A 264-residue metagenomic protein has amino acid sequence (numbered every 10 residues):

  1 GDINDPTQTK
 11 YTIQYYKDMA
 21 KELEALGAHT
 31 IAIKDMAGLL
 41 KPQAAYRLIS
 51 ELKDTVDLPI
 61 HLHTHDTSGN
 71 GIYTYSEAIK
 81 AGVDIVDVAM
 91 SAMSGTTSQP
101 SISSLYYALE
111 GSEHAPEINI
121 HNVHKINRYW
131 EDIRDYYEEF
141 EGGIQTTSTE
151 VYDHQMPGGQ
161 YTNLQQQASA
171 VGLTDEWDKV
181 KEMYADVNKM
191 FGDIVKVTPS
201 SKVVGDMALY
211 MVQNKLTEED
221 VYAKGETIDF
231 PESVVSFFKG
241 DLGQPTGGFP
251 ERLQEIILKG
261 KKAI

Functional and structural regions predicted by a protein language model:
G1-I60, S76-V83: Alpha/beta enzyme core
P6-I13, G38, P42, T64-S68 (+9 more regions): Hydrophobic alpha-helical scaffolding
K17-K21, Y46-K53, S76, K80 (+6 more regions): Predominant activation on well-ordered alpha-helical scaffold segments within soluble catalytic domains
D35, A81-S98: Glycine-rich phosphate-binding active-site loops on the catalytic face of alpha/beta enzymes
H61-H65, V88-A89, E117-R128, M183: Beta-strand segments within the central parallel beta-sheet cores of soluble alpha/beta enzyme folds
D66-A78, A89-M90, S103: Thiamine diphosphate
Y73, S98, Y106-Y107, P116-L173: Core active-site phosphate/anionic-ligand binding loop and the adjoining beta-turn-alpha structural block in enzyme
Q145-V151, Q155, G159-I264: Terminal or standalone catalytic/regulatory effector modules within metabolic enzymes and repeat proteins
